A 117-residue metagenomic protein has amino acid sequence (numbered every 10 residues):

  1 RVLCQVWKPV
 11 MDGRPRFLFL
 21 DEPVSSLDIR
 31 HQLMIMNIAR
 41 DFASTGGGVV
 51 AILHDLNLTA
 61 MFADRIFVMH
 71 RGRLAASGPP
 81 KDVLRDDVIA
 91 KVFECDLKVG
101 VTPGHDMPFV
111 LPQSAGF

Functional and structural regions predicted by a protein language model:
R1-F17: GG-anchored amphipathic helix commonly corresponding to the ABC/SMC/Rad50 NBD signature/C-loop
K8, Q32-T45: Helical segment within the ABC ATPase nucleotide-binding domain
L18-E22: Catalytic Walker B motif of ABC-type/P-loop ATPase nucleotide-binding domains
L53-H54: H-loop/switch region of ABC-family ATPase nucleotide-binding domains
T59-M61: A short, surface-exposed alpha-helical micro-motif characterized by mixed small hydrophobic and charged/polar residues
S77-G78: ABC ATPase "signature
R85-D86, V92-F117: ABC ATPase nucleotide-binding domains
